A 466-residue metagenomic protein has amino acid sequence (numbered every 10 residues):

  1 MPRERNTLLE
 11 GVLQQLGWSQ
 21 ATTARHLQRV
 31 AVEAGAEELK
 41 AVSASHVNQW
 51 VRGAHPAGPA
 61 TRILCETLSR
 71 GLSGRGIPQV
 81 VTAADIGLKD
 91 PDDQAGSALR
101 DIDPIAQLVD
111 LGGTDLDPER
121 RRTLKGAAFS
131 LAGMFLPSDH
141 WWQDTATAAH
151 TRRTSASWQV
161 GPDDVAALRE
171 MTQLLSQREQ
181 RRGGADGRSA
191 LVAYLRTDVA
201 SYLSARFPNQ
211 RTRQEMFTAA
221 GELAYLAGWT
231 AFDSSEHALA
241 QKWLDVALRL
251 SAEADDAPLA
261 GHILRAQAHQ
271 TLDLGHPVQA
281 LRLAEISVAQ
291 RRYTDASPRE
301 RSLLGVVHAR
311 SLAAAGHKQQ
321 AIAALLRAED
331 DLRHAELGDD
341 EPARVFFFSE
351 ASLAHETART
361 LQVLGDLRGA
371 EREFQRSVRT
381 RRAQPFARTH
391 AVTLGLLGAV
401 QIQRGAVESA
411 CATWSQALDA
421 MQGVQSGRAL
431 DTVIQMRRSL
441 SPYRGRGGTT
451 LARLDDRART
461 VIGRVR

Functional and structural regions predicted by a protein language model:
M1-H26, E37-S45, Q49-T147, R453-G463: Short amphipathic recognition helices of helix-turn-helix/homeodomain-type DNA-binding modules
V12, V30, A34, W50-G53 (+4 more regions): Alpha-helix C-capping/helix-to-loop hinge sites
W18, V32, P56, S73 (+5 more regions): A generic secondary-structure boundary signal that marks alpha-helix termini
Q20, V30-K40, E336-V345: Short, flexible, glycine-rich and Lys/Arg-enriched loop motifs at helix boundaries that contact anionic partners
R25, R29, A289: Short, well-ordered alpha-helices that flank and scaffold nucleotide-derived cofactor binding pockets
Q28-V32, S69, S204, R333: A general structural signal for alpha-helical elements within enzymatic catalytic domains
T151-R466: Conserved binding/catalytic microenvironments
